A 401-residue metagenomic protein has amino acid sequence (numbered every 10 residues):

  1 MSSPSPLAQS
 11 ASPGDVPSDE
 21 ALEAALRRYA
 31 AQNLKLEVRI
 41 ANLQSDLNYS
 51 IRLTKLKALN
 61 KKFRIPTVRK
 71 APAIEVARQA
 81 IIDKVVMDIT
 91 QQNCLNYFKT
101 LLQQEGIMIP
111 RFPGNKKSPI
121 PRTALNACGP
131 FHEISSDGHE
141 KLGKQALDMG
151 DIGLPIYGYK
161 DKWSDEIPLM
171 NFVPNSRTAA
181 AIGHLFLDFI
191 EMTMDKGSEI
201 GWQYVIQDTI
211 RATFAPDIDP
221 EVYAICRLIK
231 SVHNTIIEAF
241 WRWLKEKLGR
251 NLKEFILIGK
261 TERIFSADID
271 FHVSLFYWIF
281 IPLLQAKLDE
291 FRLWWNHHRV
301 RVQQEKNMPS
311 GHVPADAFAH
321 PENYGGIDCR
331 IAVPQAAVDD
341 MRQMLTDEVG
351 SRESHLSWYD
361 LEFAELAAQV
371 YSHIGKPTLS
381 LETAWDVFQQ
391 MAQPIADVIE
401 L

Functional and structural regions predicted by a protein language model:
M1-A24, S50-Q79: Basic, amphipathic alpha-helix used for nucleic-acid engagement in HTH/winged-helix/SANT-Myb modules and analogous
P13-N42, K70-P110, H139-L147: A short, amphipathic alpha-helix used for macromolecular contacts
Q44-A58, Q103-P110: Short, basic interhelical loop/turn and adjoining N-cap of the next helix at nucleic-acid- or acidic-partner-contacting
P66-A80, F112-N126: Short Lys/Arg-enriched helix C-cap and helix-to-coil transition segments that create basic nucleic-acid-contact patches
N96, Q104, M108-R111, R122-N296 (+5 more regions): RNase H-like DDE/DDD metal-dependent nuclease/strand-transfer catalytic core used by mobile genetic elements
L283-D340: Hydrophobic, mid-to-C-terminal alpha-helical segments
G326-E365: Polybasic, proline/glycine-rich intrinsically disordered low-complexity segments
